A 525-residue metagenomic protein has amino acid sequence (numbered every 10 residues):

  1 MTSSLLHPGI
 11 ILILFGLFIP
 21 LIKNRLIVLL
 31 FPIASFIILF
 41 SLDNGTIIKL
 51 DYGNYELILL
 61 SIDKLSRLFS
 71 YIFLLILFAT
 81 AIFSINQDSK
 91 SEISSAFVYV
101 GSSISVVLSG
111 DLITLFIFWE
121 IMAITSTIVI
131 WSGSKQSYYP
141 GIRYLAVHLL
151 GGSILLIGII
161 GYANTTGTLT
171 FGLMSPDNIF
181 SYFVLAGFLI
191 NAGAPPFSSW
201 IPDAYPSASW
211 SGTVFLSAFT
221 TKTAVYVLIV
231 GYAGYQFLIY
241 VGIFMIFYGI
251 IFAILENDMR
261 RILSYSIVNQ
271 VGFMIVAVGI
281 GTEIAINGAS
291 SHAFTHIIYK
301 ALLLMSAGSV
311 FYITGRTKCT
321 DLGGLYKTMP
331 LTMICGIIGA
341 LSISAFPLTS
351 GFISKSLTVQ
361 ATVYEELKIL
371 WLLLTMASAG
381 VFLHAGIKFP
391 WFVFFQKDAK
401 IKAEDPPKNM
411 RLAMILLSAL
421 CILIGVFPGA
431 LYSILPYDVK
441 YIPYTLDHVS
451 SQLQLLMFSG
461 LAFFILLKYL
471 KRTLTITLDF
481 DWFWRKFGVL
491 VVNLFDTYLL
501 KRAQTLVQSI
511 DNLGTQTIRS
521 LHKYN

Functional and structural regions predicted by a protein language model:
M1-A96, G167-L173, S199, D479-Y498 (+1 more regions): Transmembrane helix-loop-helix hairpins at membrane boundaries of multipass inner-membrane proteins
G16-I19, G460-R472: Alpha-helical transmembrane segments
G53-F69, M174-S181, A361-L373, P443-V449: Short aromatic-rich membrane-water interface segments that cap or initiate transmembrane helices in multi-pass membrane
I62-F73, G187-F188, W371-G380, L446-F464: Hydrophobic alpha-helical transmembrane segments
A79-L115, I124-N409: Hydrophobic transmembrane alpha-helices and their helix-loop junctions in integral membrane proteins
S342-L357, S418-V439, S509-T517: Alpha-helical transmembrane segments and their membrane-interface junctions in multi-pass membrane proteins
P406-F458: Hard-cation-handling environments
L431-S450, Y469-N525: Aromatic-capped, Gly/Pro-kinked transmembrane alpha-helices
